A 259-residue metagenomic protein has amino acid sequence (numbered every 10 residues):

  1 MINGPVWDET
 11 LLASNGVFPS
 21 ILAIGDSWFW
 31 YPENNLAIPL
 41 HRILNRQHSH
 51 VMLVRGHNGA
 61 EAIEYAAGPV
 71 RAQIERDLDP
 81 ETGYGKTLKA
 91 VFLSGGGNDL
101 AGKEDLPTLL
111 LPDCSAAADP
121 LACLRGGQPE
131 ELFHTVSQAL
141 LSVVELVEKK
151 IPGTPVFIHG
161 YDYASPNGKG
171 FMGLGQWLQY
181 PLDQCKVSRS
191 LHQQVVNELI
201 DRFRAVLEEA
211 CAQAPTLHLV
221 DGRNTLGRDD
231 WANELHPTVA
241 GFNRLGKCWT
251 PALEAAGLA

Functional and structural regions predicted by a protein language model:
M1-P19: Short N-terminal or domain-adjacent regulatory/targeting segments
S20-L22, W28-P129: Conserved SGNH/GDSL esterase-like catalytic core that processes O-acyl groups on lipids and polysaccharides
I24-G25, H159: Short hydrophobic segments within beta-strands
G56-G59, L217-A232: Acidic carboxylate-rich catalytic motifs and surrounding loops in phosphoryl-/glycosyl-chemistry enzymes
E104-L132, F171-Q194: A solvent-exposed, charged loop/short amphipathic helix patch at secondary-structure junctions
L132-Q179: Hydrophobic, aromatic-enriched interface-forming segments
P166-H218: Substrate-gating cap/lid alpha-helix
D230-A259: Histidine-centered active-site loop/cap adjacent to the catalytic His in serine esterases/O-acetyl transfer systems
